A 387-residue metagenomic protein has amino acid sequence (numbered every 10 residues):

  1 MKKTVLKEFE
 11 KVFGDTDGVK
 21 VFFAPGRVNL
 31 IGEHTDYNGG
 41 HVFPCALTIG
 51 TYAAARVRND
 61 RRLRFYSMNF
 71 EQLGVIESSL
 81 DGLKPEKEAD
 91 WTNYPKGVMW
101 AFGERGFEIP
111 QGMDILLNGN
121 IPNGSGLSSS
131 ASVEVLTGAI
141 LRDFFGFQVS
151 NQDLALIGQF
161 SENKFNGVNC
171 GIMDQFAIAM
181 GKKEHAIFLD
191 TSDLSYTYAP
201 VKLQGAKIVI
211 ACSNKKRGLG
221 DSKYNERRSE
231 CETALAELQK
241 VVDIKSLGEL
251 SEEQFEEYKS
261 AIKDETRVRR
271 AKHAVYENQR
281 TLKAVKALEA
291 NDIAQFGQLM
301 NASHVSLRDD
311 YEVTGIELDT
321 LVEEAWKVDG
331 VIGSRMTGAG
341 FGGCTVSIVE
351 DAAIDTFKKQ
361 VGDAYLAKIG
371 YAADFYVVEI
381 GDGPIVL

Functional and structural regions predicted by a protein language model:
M1-F22, V28-G32, N38-H41, Q72 (+5 more regions): Gly/Ser-rich oxyanion-binding loop with an adjacent helix/lid that shapes the negatively charged ligand pocket
M1-R27, Y52-E88, H185-G333, I348-L387: C-terminal nucleotide
G39-A46, R227-R228: Short Gly/aromatic-enriched secondary-structure transition segments
P44-A46, A54-V57, G106-F107: Short, charge-rich binding segments
A131-S132, C344-I348: FabD-like malonyl-/acyl-CoA
F341: Glycine-rich phosphate-binding loop
